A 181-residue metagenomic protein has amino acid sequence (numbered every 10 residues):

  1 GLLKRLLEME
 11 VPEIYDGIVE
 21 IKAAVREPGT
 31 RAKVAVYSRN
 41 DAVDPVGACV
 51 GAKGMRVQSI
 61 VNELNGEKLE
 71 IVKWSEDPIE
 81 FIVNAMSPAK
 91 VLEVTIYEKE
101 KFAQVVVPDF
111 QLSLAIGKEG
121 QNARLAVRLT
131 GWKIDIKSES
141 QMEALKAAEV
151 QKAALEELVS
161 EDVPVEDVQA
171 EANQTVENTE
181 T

Functional and structural regions predicted by a protein language model:
G1-T181: RNA-contacting regions in translation and RNA-metabolism proteins, encompassing KH/S1 modules where present
